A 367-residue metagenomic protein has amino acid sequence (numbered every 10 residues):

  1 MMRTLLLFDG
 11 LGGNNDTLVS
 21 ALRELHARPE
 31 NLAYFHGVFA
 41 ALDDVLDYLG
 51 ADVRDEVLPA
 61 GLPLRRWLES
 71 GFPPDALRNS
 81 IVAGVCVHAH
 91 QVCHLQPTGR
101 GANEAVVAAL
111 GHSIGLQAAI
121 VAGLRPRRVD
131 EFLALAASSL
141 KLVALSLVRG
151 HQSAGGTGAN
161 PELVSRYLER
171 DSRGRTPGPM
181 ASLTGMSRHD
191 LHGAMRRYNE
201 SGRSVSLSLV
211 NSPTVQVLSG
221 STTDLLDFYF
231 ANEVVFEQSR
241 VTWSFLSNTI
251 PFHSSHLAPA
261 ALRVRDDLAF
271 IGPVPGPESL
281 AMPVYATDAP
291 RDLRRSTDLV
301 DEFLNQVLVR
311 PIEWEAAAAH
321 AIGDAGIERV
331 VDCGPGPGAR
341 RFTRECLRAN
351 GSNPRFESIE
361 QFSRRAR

Functional and structural regions predicted by a protein language model:
M1-V106, D266-A269, P273-R367: Acyltransferase/transacylase module recognition
L7-D9, S113, T184, S208-V210 (+2 more regions): Short beta-strand segments
G12-G13, I114-Q117, T222, I250-H253 (+1 more regions): Gly/Ser/Thr-rich loops at beta-strand to alpha-helix junctions that form or flank small-molecule/cofactor-binding
L18, V121-G123, A261, F342: Short, function-defining helix-loop hinge/capping sites that tune catalysis or transport
P73, A118, A122-R125: Surface-exposed, active-site-proximal loop segments in enzymatic domains
Q91, V107-G115, A119: Gly/Ala-rich beta-loop-alpha elbow adjacent to hydrolase catalytic centers
G123-D298: Alpha/beta catalytic cores of group-transfer enzymes, especially the acyltransferase/condensing modules of polyketide
